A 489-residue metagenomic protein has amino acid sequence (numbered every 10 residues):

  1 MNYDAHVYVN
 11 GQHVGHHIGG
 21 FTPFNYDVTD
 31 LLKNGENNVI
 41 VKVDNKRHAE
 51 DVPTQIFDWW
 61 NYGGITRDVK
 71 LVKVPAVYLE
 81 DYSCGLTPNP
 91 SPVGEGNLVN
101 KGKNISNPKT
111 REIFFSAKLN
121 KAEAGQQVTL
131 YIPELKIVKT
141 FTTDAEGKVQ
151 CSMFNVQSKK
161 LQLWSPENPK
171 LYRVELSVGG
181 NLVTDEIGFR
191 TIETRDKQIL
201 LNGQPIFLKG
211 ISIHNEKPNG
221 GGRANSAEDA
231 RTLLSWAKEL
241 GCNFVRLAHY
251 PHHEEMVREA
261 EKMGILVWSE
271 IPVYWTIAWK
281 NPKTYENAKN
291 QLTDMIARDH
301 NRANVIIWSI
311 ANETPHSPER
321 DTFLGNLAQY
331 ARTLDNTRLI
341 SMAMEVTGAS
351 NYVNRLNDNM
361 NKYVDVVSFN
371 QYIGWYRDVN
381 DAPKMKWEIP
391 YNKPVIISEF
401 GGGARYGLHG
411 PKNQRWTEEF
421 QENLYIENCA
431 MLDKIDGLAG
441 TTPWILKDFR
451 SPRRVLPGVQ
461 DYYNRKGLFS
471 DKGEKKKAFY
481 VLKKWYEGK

Functional and structural regions predicted by a protein language model:
M1-L79, A122, E254, L266-W268: Accessory beta-strand-rich segments of carbohydrate-active enzymes
Y8-V14, P133-E134, G179-G180, N202: Short strand-turn-strand beta-turns centered on an Asx-Gly dipeptide
G15-H17, K139-F141, D185, K209 (+1 more regions): Short hydrophobic alpha-helix segments
K33-E36, K118-R195: Extended acidic/polar, glycine-enriched regions that form or flank non-catalytic beta-rich accessory modules
Y78-G85, L171, E175-E239, R258 (+3 more regions): N-terminal carbohydrate-binding accessory modules
L86-V99, K103-P108, K148-K160: Short, basic, low-complexity termini and linkers enriched in Ser/Thr/Gly/Pro that act as targeting/leader peptides
K109-F115: Structural beta-strand segments of beta-rich domains
T232-S235, F244-W485: Substrate-binding/catalytic cleft of secreted carbohydrate-active enzymes, primarily glycoside hydrolases
